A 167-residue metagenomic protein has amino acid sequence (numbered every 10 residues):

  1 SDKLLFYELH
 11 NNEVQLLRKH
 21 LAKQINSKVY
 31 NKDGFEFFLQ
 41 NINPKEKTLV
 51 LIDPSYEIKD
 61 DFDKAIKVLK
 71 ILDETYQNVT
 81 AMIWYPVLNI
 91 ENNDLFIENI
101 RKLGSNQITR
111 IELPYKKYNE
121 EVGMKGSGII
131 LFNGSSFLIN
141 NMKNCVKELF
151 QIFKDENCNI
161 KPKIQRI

Functional and structural regions predicted by a protein language model:
S1-I167: Class I S-adenosyl-L-methionine-dependent methyltransferase catalytic core
